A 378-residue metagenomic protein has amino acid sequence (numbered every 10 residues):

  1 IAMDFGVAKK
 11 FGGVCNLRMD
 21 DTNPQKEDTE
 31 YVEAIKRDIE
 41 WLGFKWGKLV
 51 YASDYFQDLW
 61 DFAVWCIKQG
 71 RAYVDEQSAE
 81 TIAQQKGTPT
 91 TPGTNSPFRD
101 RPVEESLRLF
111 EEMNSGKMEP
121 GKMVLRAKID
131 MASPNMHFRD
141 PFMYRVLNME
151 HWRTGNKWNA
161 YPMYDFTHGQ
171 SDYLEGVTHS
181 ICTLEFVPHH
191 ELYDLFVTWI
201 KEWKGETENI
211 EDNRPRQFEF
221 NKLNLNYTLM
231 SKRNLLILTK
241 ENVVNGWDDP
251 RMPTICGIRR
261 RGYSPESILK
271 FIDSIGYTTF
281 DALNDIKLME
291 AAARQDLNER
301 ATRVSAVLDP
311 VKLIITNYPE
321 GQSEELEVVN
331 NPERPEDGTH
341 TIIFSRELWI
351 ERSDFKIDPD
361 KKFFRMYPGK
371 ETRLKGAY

Functional and structural regions predicted by a protein language model:
I1, T29, E33, S53-W60 (+9 more regions): Conserved structured core elements
I1-G12: Histidine-anchored nucleotide/phosphate-binding helix
G13-N16, W41-F44, H168-T178, N213-R214 (+3 more regions): Short acidic (Asp/Glu) and glycine-rich catalytic loops that position anionic groups and cofactors
L17, D21-N23, Y51, Q69-N234 (+2 more regions): Active-site cores that bind ATP or allylic diphosphates and position pyrophosphate for catalysis
R18-K26, K48-Q57, E80, L223-N224 (+3 more regions): Conserved short loop/turn motifs at secondary-structure junctions
Y31-Y55, F62-W65, G70-Y73: A glycine-rich helix N-cap at a beta->alpha junction
A34-E40, L223-G246: Flexible glycine/proline-rich, aromatic-decorated loop/lid segments
G246-S345: Extended, domain-scale alpha-helical bundle/helix-rich regions
